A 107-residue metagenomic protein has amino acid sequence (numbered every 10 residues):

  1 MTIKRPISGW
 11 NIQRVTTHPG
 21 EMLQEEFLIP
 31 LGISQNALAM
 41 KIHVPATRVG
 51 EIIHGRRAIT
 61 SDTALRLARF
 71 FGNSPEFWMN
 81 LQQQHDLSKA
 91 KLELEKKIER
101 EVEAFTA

Functional and structural regions predicted by a protein language model:
M1-E26, P30-L31, K97-V102: N-terminal flexible/basic segments that precede or flank functional cores
P19, S74-P75: Hydrophobic side chains within well-formed alpha-helices
Q24, Q35, A64: Generic structural marker for isolated residues within well-ordered, non-membrane alpha-helices of soluble domains
G32-E51: Short alpha-helical DNA-recognition segment
P45, R56, F71, Q82-H85: The DNA-recognition helices of helix-turn-helix-type DNA-binding domains
R56-R69: Short, basic-rich loop-to-helix N-cap that marks the start of a DNA-contacting helix
M79-A107: Short, charged recognition helix plus adjacent turn of helix-turn-helix-like nucleic-acid-binding domains
